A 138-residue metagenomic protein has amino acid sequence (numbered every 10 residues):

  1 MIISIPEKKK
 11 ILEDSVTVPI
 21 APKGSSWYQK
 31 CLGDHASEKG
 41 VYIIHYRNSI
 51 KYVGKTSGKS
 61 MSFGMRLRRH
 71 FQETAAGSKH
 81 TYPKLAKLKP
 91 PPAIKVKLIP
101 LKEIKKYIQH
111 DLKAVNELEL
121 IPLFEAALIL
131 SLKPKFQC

Functional and structural regions predicted by a protein language model:
M1-K39, I43-K51, K55-C138: Boundary/linker segments flanking structured domains
